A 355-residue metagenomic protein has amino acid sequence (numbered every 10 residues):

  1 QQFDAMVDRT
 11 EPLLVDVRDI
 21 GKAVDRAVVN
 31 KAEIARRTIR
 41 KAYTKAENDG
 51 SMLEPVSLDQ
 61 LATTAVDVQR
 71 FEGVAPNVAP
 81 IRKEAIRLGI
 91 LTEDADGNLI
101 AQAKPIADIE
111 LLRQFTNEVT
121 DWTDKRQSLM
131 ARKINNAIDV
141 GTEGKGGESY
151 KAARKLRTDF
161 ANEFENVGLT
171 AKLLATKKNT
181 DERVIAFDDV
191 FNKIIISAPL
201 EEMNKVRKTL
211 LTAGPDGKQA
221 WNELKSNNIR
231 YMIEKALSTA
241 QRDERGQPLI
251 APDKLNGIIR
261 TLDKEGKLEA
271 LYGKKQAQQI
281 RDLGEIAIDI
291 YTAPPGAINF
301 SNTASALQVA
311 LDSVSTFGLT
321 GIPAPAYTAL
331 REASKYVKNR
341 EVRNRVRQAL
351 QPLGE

Functional and structural regions predicted by a protein language model:
D4-A5, K31: Noncatalytic nucleic-acid binding interfaces
P12: A broadly conserved detector of short glycine/acidic/proline-rich loop/turn motifs that flank catalytic sites and bind
V15, D19-E355: Polar, solvent-exposed alpha-helical protein-interaction surfaces
